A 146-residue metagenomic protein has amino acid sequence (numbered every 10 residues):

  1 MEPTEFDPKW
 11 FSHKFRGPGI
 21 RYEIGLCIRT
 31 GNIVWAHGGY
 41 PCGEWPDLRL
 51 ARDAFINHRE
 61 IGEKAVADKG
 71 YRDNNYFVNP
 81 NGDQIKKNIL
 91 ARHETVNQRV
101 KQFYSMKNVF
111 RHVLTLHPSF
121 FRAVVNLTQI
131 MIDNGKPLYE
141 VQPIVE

Functional and structural regions predicted by a protein language model:
M1-E146: Short, well-ordered secondary-structure "scaffold" segments embedded in the functional core of diverse domains
